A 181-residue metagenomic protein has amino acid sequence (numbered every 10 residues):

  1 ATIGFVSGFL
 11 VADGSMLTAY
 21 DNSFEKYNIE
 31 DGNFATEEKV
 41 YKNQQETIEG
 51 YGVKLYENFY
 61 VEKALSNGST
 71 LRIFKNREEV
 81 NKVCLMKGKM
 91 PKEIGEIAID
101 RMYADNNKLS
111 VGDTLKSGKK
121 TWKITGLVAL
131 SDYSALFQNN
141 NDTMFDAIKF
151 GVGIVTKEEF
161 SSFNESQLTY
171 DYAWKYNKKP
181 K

Functional and structural regions predicted by a protein language model:
A1-K181: Membrane transport/envelope proteins' first extracytoplasmic loop
